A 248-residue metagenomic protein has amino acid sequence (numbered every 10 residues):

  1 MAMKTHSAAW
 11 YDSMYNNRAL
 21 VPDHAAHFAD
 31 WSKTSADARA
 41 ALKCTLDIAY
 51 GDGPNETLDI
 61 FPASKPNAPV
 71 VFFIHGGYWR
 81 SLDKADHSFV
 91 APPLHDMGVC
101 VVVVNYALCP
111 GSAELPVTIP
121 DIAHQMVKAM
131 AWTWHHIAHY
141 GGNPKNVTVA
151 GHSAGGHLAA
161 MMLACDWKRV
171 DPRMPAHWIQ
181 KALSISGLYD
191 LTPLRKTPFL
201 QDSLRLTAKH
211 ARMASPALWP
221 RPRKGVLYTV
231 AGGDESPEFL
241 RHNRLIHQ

Functional and structural regions predicted by a protein language model:
M1-Q248: Alpha/beta-hydrolase superfamily serine-hydrolase fold, recognizing
